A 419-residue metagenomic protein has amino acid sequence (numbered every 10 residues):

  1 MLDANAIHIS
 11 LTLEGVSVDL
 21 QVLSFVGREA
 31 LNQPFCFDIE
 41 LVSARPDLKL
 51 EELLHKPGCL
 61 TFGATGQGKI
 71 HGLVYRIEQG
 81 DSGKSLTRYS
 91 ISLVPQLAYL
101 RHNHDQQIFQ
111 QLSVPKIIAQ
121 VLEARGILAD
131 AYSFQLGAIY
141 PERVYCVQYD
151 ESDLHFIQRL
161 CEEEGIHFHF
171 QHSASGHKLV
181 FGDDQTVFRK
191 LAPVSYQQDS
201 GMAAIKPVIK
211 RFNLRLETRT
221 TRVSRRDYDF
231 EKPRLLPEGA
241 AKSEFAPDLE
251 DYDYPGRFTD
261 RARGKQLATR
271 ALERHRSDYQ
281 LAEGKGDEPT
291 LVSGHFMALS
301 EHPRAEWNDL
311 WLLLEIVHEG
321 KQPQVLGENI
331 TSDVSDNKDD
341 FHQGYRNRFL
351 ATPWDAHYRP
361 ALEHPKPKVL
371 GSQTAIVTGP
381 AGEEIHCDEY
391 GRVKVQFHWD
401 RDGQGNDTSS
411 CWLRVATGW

Functional and structural regions predicted by a protein language model:
M1-W419: Amphipathic alpha-helical and helix-coil boundary elements used as assembly and membrane-proximal scaffolds
